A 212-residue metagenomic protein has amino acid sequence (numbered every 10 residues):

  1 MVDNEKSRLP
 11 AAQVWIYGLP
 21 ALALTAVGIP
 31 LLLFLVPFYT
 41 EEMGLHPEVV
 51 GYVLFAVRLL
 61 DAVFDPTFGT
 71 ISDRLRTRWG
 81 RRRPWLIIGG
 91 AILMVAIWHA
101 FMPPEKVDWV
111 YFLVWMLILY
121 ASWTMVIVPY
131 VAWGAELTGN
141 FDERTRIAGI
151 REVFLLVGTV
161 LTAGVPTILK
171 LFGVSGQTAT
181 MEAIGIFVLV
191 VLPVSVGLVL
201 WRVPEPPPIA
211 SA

Functional and structural regions predicted by a protein language model:
V2-A212: Membrane-embedded alpha-helical bundles of multi-pass transporters/translocases, especially carrier/permease families
